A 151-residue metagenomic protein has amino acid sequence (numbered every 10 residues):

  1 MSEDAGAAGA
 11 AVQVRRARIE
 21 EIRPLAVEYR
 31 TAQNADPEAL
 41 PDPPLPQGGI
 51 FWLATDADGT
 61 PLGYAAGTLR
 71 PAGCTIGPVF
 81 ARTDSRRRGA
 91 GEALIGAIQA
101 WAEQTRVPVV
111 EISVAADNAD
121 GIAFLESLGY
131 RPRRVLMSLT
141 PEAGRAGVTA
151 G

Functional and structural regions predicted by a protein language model:
M1-A11, A146-G151: Actinobacteria-biased recognition of intrinsically disordered, low-complexity terminal regions
S2-E3, V12, R16-G77, R82 (+2 more regions): Acetyl-CoA-dependent GNAT
R82-D84, R88, A116-D117: Active-site acidic-Proline motif in GNAT/NAT acetyltransferases
S85, G89-A97: Conserved acetyl-CoA pyrophosphate-binding loop and the N-cap/start of the following alpha-helix in GNAT-like
E92, A116-R134, L139: Conserved active-site alpha-helix within GNAT-family acetyltransferase domains
I98-A102, G121: Short hydrophobic clusters on alpha-helical segments that form packing/core surfaces in small helical domains
A102-V114: Conserved GNAT acetyl-CoA-binding A-motif
